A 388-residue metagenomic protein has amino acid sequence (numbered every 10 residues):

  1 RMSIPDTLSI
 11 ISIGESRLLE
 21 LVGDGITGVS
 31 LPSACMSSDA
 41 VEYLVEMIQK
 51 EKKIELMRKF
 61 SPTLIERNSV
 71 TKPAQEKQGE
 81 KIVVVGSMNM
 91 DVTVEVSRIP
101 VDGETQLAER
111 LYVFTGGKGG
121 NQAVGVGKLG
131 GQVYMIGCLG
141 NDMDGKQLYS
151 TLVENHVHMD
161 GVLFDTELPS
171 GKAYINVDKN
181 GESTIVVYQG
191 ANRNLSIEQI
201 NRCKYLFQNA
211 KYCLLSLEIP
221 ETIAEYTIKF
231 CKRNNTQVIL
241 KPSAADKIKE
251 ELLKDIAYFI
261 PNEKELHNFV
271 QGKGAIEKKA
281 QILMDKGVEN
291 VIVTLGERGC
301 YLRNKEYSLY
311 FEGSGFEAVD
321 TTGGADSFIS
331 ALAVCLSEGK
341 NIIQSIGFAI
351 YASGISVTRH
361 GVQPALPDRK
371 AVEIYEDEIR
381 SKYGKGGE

Functional and structural regions predicted by a protein language model:
R1-K72: Flexible loop/turn connectors
I4-I10, E109, D160-V162, N209: Short acidic capping loops at alpha-helix termini that bridge into adjacent secondary structure
P5-L8, R233-Q237, K286-N290: A short helix->loop->beta-strand "cap" motif at the edges of active sites that frequently abuts
A40, L44-K52, V270, A333-K340 (+1 more regions): Short, hydrophobic alpha-helical segments
Q75-C138, M143-G145, V319, G386-E388: Glycine-rich phosphate/adenosyl-contacting loop at the front of the ribokinase-like
D102-T105, K128-K211, E373-E388: Conserved N-terminal subdomain of the carbohydrate kinase-like
Y212-Q281, R298-C300: Conserved beta-alpha-beta core of the PfkB/ribokinase-like small-molecule kinase fold
K247, I276-E388: Conserved phosphate-binding/catalytic region of the ribokinase-like
